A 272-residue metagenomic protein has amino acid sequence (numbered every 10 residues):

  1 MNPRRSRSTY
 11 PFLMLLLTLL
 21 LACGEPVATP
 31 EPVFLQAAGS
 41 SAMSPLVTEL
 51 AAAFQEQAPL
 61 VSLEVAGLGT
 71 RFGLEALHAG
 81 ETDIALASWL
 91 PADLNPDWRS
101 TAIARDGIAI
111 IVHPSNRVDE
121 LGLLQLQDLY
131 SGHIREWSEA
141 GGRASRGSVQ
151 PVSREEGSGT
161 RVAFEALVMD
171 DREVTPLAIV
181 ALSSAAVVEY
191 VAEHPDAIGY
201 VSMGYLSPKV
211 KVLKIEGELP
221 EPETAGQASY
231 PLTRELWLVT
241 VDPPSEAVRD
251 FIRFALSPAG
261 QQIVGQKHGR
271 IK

Functional and structural regions predicted by a protein language model:
N2-L13: Bacterial N-terminal signal peptides that target proteins for export
P11-A22: Bacterial N-terminal signal peptides
C23-E81, A87-D106, I111-K272: Exported/periplasmic ABC-transporter solute-binding proteins
